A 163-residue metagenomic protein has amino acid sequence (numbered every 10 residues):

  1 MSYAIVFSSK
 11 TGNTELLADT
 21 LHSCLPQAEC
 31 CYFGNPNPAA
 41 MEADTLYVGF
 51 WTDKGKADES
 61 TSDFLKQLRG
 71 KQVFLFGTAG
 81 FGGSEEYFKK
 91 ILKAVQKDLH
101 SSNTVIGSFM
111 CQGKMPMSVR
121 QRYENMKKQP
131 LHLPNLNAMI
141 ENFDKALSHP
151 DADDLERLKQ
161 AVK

Functional and structural regions predicted by a protein language model:
M1-S2, V73: Short, surface-exposed connector motifs at secondary-structure boundaries
S2-C24: N-terminal beta1-alpha1 ligand-phosphate binding loop
V6, C31-F33, F76: The conserved SAM/SAH-binding core of class I Rossmann-like methyltransferase domains, concentrating on the hydrophobic
S23-E29, A43-V48, T52-K163: FMN-binding flavodoxin-like domain, especially the glycine-rich phosphate-binding loop
C31-E42: Short acidic low-complexity segments
